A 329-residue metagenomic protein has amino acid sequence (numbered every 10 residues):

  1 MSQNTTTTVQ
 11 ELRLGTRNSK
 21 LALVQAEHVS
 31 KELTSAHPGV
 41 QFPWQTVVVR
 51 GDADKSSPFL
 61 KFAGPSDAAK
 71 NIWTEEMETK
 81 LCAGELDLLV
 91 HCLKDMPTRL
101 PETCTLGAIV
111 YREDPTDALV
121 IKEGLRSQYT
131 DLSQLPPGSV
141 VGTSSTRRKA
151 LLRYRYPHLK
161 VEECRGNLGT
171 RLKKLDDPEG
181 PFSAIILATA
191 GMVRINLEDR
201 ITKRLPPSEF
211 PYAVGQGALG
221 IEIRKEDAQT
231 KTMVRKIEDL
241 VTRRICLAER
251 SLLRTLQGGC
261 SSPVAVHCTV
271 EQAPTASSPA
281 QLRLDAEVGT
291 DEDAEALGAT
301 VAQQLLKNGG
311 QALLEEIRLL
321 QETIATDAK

Functional and structural regions predicted by a protein language model:
S2-D67, T74, L93-R99, K149-K329: Small-molecule-sensing regulatory modules
R13-G15, L89, G107, G142 (+1 more regions): Short, well-ordered beta-strand segments
I72-C92: Glycine-rich, N-terminal phosphate-binding loop and its surrounding beta-alpha-beta segment
T79, T130-L132, K173: Alpha-helical segments flanking ligand/cofactor-binding loops in enzyme cores
G84, P137, E179-G180: Structured loop/turn residues at beta-strand edges in well-structured enzyme cores
L93-K94, L100-H158: A conserved helix-loop-strand patch within extracytoplasmic ligand-binding domains of the periplasmic binding
